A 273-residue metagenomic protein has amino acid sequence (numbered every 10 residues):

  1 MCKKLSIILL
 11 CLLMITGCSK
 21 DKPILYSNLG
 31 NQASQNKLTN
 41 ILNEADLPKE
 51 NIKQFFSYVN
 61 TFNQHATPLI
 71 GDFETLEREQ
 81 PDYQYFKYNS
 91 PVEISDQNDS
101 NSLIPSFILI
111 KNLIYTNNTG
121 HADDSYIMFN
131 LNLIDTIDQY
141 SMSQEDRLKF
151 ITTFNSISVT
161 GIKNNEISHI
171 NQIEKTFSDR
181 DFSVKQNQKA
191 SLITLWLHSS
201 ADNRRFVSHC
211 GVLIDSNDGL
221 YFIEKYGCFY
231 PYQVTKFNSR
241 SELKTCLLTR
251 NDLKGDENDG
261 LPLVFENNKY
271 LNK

Functional and structural regions predicted by a protein language model:
M1-C2: N-terminal secretory signal peptides that target proteins for export/translocation
L5-M14: Sec-dependent N-terminal signal peptides
G17-K273: Cysteine-nucleophile amide-bond enzymes
